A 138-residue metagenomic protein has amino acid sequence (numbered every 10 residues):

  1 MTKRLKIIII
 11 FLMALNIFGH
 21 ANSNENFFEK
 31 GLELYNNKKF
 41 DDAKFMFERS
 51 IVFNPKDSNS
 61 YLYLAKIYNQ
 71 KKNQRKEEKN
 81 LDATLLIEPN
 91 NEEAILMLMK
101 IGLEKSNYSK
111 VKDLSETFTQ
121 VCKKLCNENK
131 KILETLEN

Functional and structural regions predicted by a protein language model:
N36-N37, Q70-K71, E104, T135-N138: Register position in tetratricopeptide repeats
S50, A83-T84, T117-F118: Canonical positions in the second alpha-helix
F53, I87, Q120-K124: Structural marker of alpha-solenoid helical repeat scaffolds
D57, N91, L125-C126: Residue-level recognition of tetratricopeptide repeat
Y63, M97, K131-T135: Canonical tetratricopeptide repeat
